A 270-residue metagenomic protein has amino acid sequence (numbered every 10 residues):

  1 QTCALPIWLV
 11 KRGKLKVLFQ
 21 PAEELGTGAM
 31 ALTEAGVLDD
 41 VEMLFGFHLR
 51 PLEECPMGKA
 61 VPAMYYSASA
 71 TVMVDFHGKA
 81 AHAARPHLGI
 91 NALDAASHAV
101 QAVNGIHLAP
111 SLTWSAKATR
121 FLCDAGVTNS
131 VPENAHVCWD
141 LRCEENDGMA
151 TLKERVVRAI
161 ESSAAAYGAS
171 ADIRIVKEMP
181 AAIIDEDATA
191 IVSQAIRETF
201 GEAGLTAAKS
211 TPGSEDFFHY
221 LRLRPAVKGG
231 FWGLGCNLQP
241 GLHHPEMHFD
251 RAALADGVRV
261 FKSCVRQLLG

Functional and structural regions predicted by a protein language model:
A4, L9-S115, G126-P132: Histidine/acidic-residue-rich, glycine-tolerant segments that coordinate divalent metal ions
L93-G270: Metal-dependent amide/peptide-bond hydrolase catalytic core, centered on the "pita-bread" metallohydrolase fold
